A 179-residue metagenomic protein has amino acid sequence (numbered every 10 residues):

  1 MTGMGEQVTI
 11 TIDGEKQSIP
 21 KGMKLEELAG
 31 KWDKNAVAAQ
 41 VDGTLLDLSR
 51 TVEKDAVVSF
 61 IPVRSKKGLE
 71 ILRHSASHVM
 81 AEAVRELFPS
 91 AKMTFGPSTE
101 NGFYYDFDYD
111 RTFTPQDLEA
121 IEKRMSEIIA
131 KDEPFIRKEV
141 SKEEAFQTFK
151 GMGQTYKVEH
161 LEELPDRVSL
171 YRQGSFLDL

Functional and structural regions predicted by a protein language model:
M1-S77, A81-V84, F88-N101, K123-R124: Ubiquitin-like/PB1-type beta-grasp interaction modules and other compact soluble beta-rich domains
A38, R50-I71, A83, K92-S98 (+1 more regions): Auxiliary tRNA-acceptor-end handling modules of aminoacyl-tRNA synthetases
